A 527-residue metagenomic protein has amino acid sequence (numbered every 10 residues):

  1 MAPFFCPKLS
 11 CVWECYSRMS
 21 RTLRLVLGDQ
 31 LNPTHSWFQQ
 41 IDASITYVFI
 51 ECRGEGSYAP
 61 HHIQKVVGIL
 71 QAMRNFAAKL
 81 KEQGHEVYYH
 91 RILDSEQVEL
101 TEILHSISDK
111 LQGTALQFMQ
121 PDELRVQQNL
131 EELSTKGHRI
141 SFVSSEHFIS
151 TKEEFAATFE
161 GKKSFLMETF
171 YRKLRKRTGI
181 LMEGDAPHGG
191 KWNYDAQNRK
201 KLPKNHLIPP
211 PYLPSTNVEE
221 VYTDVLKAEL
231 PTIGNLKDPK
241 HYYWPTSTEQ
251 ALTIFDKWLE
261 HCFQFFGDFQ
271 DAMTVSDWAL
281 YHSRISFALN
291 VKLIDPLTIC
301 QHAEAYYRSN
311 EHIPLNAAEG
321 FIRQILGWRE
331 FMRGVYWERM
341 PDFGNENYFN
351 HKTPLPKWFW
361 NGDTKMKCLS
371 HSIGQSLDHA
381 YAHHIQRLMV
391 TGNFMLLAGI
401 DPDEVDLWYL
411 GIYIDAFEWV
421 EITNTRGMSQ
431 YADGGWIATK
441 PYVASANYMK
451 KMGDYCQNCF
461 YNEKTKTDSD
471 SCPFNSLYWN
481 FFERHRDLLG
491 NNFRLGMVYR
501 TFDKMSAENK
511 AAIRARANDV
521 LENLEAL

Functional and structural regions predicted by a protein language model:
F4-F5, Y16: Aromatic (phenylalanine/tyrosine) cluster motif
M19-I92: N-terminal beta-strand-loop-alpha-helix module at the start of alpha/beta ligand-binding or catalytic domains
L27, N32, S276-L527: C-terminal catalytic domain of photolyase/cryptochrome flavoproteins, centering on the FAD-binding pocket
F38, S44, V48-G54, N75-A78 (+7 more regions): Alpha-helical membrane-anchoring segments
E55, K176-A288, D470-F474, D487-L527: A eukaryotic "domain-start" boundary segment
G68-Y88, Q117, H379-D403: Hydrophobic/aromatic-rich, well-ordered segments within soluble, folded domains that form packed cores
E99-W244, R426: Beta-rich, aromatic/charged-enriched effector core domains that present basic-aromatic interfaces for binding
